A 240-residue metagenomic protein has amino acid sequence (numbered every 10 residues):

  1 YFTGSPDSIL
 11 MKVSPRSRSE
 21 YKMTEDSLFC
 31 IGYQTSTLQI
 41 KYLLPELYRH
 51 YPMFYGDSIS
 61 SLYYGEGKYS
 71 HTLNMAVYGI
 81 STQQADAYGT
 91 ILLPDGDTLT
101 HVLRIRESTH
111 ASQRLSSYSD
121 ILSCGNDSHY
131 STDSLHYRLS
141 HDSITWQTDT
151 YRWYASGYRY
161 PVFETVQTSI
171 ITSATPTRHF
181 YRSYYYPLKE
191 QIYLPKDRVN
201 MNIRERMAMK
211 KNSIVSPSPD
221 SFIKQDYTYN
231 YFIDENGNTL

Functional and structural regions predicted by a protein language model:
Y1-D26, F222: Solvent-exposed N-terminal domain segments of exported/luminal and surface proteins
I9-M11, S19-E20, L38-Q39, T72-A76 (+1 more regions): Short consensus segments that form the blades of beta-propeller domains, in both extracellular/periplasmic
S36-L44: Short, structured beta-strand/loop micro-motifs enriched in basic residues and often containing a Trp
Y48-Y51: Short, surface-exposed secondary-structure edge patches
S61, G65-Q225: Acidic, serine/threonine-rich low-complexity disordered tracts
Y231-L240: C-terminal outer-membrane/trafficking sorting elements
